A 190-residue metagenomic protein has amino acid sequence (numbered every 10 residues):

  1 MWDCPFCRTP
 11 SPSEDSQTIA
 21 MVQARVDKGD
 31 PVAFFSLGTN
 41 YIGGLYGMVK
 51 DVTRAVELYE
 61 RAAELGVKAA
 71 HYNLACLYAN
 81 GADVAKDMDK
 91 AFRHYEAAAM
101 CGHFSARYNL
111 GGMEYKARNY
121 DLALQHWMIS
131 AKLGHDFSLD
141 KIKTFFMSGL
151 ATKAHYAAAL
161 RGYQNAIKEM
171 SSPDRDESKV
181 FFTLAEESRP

Functional and structural regions predicted by a protein language model:
M1-S16: RING-type zinc-finger domain of E3 ubiquitin ligases
D27-P31, Y41-L45, Y59, E64-K68 (+7 more regions): Short helix-capping/linker turns of helical repeat alpha-solenoids
S36-G44, N73-N80, R107-K116, T144-S148: Hydrophobic face of amphipathic alpha-helices that form TPR/SEL1-like repeat modules and related alpha-solenoid
M147-P190: Terminal, low-structured helical/coil segments at or just beyond the last alpha-helical repeat
